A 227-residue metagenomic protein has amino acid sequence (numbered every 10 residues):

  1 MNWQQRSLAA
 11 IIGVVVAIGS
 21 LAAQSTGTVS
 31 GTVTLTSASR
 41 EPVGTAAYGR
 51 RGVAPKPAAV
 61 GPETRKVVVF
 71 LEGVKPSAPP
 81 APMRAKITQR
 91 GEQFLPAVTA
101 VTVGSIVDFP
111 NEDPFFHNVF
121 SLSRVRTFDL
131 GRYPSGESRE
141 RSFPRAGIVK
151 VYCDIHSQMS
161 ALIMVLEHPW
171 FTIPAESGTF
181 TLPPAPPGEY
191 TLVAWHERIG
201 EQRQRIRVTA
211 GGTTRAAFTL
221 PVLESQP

Functional and structural regions predicted by a protein language model:
M1-I11: Bacterial N-terminal signal peptides that target proteins for export
A9-S20: Bacterial N-terminal signal peptides
Q24-P227: Extracytoplasmic copper-binding redox domains, predominantly the cupredoxin/blue-copper superfamily
